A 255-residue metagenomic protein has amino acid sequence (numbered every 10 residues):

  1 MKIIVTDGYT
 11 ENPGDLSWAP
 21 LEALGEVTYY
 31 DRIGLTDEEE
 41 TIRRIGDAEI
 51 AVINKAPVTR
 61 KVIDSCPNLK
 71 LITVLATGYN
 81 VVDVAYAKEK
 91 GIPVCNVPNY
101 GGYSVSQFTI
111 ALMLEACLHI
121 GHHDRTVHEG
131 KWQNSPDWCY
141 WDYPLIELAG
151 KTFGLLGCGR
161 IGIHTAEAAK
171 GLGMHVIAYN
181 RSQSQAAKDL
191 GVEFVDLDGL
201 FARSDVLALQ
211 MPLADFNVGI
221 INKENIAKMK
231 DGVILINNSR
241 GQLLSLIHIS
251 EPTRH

Functional and structural regions predicted by a protein language model:
M1-A48, H175-I177, I249: N-terminal glycine-/charge-rich "phosphate-binding" loop or analogous flexible N-terminal tail
G14-D15, L35-T41, A56-R60, V81 (+4 more regions): Structural motif corresponding to alpha-helix initiation and N-cap regions
L16-L21, I63-S65, V82-E89, Q183-L190: Short loop/helix-cap segments at secondary-structure boundaries that form the rim of catalytic
D31, L75-A76, I92-Y103, N180 (+2 more regions): Short beta->alpha connector loops at strand-helix junctions that form conserved, small/polar/Pro-enriched
G46, V58-D64, R181-E251: Rossmann-like adenosine-cofactor binding region
K90, P98-T152, E167: Phosphate-binding beta-alpha-beta segment of Rossmann-like dinucleotide-binding domains, i.e., the NAD(P)
I161: Hydrophobic/small residue at the entry helix of a nucleotide-binding pocket
